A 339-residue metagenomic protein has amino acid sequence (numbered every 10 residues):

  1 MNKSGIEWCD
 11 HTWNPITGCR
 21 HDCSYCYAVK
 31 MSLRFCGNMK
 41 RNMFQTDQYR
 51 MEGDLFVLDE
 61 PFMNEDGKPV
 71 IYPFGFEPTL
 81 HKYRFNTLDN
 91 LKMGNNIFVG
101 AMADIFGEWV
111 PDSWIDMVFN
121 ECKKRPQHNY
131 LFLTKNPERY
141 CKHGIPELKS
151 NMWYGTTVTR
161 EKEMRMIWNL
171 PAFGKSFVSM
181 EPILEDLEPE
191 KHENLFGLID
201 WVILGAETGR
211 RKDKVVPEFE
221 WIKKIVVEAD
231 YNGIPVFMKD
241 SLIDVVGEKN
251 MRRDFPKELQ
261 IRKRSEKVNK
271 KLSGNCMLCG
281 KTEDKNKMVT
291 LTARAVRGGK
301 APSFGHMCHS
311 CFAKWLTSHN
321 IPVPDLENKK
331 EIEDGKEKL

Functional and structural regions predicted by a protein language model:
M1-H11, F35-N38, L55, L184 (+1 more regions): Auxiliary Fe-S-binding modules of radical SAM enzymes
M1-R20, S24-M152, E161-A172, H192 (+2 more regions): Conserved Radical SAM active-site core
P15, C19-D22, K270-N275, F304: Short metal-coordination and nucleic-acid-contact micro-motifs, chiefly zinc-binding Cys/His arrays
R20, S24-Y27, M277-G280, H309: Cys/His/Pro-rich metal-binding microdomains
K30, E283, W315: Cys/His-rich microdomains that often coordinate metals
I97, Y130, Y154-T156, S176-M180 (+2 more regions): Hydrophobic faces of well-ordered beta-strands that scaffold small-molecule active sites in alpha/beta enzyme cores
L272-K300: Short recognition patches in nucleic-acid-associated and regulatory proteins
P302-L326: Short metal-binding segments enriched for Cys and/or His
